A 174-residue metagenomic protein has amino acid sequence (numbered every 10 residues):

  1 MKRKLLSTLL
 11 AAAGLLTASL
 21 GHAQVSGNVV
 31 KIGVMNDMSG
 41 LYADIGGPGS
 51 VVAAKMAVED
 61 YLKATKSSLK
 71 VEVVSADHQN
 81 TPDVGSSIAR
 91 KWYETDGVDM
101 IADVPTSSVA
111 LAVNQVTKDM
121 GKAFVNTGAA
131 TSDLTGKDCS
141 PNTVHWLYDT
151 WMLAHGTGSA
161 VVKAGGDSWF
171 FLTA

Functional and structural regions predicted by a protein language model:
M1-K31, A64-S67: Short, low-complexity disordered leader/linker segments with a strong preference for bacterial N-terminal type II
S26, V30-K55, A76-D83, P105-T106 (+1 more regions): Extracytoplasmic "Venus flytrap"
N28-K31, L69, N142, G165: Envelope-exposed proteins and targeting segments
D44-G47, S86, V113-N114, G136-K137: Short, solvent-exposed loop/turn and secondary-structure capping segments
V52, V98-A174: Extracytoplasmic ligand/sensor domains, especially the bilobed periplasmic-binding protein
Y61-S68, M120-K122: Short helix-capping segments at alpha-helix termini
A64-N80: Short helix-loop-beta-strand segments that form the rim/entrance of peptidase-like active sites
S75, P82-D99, S159-K163: Short, well-structured alpha-helical segments in soluble
